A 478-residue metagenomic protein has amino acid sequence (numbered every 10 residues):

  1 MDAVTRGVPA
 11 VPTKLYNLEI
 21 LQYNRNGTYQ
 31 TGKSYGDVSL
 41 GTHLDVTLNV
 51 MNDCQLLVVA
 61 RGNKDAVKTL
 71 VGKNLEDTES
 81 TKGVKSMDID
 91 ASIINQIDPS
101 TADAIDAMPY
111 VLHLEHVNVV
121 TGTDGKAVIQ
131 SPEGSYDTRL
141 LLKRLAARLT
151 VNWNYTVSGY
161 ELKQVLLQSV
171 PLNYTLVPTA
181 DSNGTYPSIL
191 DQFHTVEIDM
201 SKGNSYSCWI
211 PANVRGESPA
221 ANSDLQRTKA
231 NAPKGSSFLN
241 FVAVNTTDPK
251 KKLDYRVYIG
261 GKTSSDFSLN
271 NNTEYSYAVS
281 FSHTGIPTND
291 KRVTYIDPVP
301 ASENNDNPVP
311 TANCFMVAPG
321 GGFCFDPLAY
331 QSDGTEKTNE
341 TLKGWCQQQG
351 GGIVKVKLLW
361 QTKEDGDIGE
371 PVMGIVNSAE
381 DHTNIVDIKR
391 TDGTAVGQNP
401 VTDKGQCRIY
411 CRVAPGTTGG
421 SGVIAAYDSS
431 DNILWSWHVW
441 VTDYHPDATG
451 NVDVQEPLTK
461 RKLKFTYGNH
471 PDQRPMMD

Functional and structural regions predicted by a protein language model:
D2-S158, N245-D248, T402, T417-V423 (+1 more regions): Short, low-hydrophobicity acidic/polar segments
A3-E76, R148-N271: Tryptophan-paired
K82-H113, S188-S207, E340-E370, P471-D478: Low-complexity, serine/threonine/proline-enriched polar segments
A91-E133, G184-P187, E197-K202, Y206-S207 (+2 more regions): Surface-exposed intrinsically disordered loops and tails
G260-K262, H438-A448: Short beta-strand edge segments in extracellular beta-sheet folds
L269, T273-N304: Intrinsically disordered, low-complexity repeat and linker tracts
Y295-G393, T449-P475: Solvent-exposed, low-complexity, repeat-rich "mucin-like" stalks and linkers
G393-P415: Strand-loop-strand motifs at the edges of beta-sheets in extracellular beta-sandwich domains
